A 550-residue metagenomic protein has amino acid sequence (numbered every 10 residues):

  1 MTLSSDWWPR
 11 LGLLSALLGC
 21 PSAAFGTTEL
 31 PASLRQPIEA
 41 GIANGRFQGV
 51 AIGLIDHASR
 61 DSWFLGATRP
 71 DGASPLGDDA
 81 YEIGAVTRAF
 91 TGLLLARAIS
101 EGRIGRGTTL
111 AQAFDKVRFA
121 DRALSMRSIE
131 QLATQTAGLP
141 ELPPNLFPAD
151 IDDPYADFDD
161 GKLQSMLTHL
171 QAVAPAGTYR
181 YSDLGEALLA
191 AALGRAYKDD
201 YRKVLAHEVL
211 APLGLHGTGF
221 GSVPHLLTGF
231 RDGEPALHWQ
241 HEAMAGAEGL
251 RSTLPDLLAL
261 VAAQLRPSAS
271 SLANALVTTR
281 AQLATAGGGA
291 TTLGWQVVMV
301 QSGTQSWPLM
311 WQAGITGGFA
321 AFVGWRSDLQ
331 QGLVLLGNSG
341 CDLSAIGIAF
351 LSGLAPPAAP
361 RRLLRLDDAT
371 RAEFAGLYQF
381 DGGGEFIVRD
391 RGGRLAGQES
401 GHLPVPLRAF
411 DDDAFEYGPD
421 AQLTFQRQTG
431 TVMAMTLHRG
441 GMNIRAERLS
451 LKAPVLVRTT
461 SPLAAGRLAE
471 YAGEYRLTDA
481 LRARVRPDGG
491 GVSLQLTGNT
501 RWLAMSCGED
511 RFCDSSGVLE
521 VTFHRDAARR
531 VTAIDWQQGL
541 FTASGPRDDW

Functional and structural regions predicted by a protein language model:
T2-G12: Bacterial N-terminal signal peptides that target proteins for export
L14, A23-A24: Cleavable N-terminal signal peptides
G19-P21: N-terminal signal peptide c-region/cleavage motif recognized by signal peptidases
G26, A345-W550: Peripheral terminal and inter-domain segments
T28-I83, S100-G107, Q112, T168-H169 (+1 more regions): Short, conserved catalytic-motif segment at the N-terminal edge
F64, R69, D121-S327: Short, surface-exposed loop or secondary-structure junction motifs that flank catalytic or metal-binding residues
L309, A321-N338, A434-L437, V531-W536: Short, well-ordered beta-strand elements
T316-A358: Structured C-terminal helix/loop/strand segments within mature extracytoplasmic catalytic/sensor domains
